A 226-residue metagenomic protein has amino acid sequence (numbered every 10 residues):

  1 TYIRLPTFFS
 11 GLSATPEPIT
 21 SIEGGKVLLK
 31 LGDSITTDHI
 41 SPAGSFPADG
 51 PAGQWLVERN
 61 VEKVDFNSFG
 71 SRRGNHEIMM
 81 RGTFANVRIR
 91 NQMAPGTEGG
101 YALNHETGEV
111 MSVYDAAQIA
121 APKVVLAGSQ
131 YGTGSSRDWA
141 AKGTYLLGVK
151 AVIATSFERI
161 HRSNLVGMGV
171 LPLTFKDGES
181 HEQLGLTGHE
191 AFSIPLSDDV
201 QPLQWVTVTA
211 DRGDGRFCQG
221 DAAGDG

Functional and structural regions predicted by a protein language model:
T1-G226: Fe-S-dependent hydro-lyases/dehydratases of central metabolism
